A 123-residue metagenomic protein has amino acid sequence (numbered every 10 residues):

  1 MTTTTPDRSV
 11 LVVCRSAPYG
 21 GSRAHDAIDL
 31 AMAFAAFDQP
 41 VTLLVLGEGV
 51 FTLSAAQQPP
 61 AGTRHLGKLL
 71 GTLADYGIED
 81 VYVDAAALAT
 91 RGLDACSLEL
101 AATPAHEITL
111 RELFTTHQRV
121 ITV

Functional and structural regions predicted by a protein language model:
M1-V10, G21: Positively charged, low-complexity intrinsically disordered leader regions
S9, Q39-T42, D80: Residues at the starts of beta-strands that form the adenosine-phosphate
L11-H25, A56-Q58: Short, glycine-rich nucleotide/cofactor-binding loops
A24-L43: Histidine-anchored nucleotide/phosphate-binding helix
G49-T63: N-terminal beta-loop-helix "entrance" segment that forms/cooperates in small-molecule cofactor or anionic ligand
P59-A89: A glycine-rich helix N-cap at a beta->alpha junction
A101-I108: Short acidic-hydrophobic, aromatic-tinged amphipathic segments that line or gate anion-handling sites
H117: An anion/phosphate-binding loop that grips the pyrophosphate of nucleotide cofactors and donors
